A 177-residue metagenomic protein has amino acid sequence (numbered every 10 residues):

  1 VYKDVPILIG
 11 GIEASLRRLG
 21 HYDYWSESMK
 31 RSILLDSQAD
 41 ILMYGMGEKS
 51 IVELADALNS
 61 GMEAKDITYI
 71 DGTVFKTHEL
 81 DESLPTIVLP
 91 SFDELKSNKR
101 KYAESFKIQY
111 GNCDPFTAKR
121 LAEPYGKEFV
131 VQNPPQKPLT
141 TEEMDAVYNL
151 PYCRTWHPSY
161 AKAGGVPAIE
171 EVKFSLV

Functional and structural regions predicted by a protein language model:
V1-Y125, V130-N133, G164: Glycine-rich beta-alpha loop elements in corrinoid/cobalamin-binding modules across cobalamin-dependent enzymes
L8-I9, M43, A146-Y148, S175-V177: Structured core elements
K107-S175: N-terminal [4Fe-4S]-dependent radical SAM core
